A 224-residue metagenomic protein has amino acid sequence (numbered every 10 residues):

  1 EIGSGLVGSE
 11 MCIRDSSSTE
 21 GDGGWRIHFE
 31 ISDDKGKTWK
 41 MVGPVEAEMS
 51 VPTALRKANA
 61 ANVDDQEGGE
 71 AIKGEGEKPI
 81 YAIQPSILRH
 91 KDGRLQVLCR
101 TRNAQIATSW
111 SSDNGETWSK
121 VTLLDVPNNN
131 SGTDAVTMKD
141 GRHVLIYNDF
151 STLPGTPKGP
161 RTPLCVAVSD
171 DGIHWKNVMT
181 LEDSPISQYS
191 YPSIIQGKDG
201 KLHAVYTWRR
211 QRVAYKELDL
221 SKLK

Functional and structural regions predicted by a protein language model:
E1-I13: Single conserved hydrophobic/aromatic residue that forms the stacking wall/gate of nucleotide- or nucleobase-binding
S4, I83-S86, G132-D134, S190-S193: Beta-propeller and closely related beta-sheet repeat lectin domains
S9, R89-G93, T137-G141, Q196-G200: Residue-level detector of Asp-centered blade-edge/turn motifs that repeat once per structural unit in beta-propeller
D22-H28, A104-T108, P154-C165, R210-D219: Structural motif
E30-G43, W110-K120, A167-V178, S221-K224: Asp-box/BNR beta-propeller loop motif
I106, D125-K176: Loop/turn-rich, solvent-exposed surfaces of beta-rich toroidal or solenoidal domains
L123-G132, W175-I195: Conserved blade-ending motifs and adjacent loop-strand segments that build the rim/top face of beta-propeller domains
Y191-K224: Blade-level signature of beta-propeller repeat domains, shared across WD40, Kelch, NHL, RCC1 and BNR/Asp-box propellers
